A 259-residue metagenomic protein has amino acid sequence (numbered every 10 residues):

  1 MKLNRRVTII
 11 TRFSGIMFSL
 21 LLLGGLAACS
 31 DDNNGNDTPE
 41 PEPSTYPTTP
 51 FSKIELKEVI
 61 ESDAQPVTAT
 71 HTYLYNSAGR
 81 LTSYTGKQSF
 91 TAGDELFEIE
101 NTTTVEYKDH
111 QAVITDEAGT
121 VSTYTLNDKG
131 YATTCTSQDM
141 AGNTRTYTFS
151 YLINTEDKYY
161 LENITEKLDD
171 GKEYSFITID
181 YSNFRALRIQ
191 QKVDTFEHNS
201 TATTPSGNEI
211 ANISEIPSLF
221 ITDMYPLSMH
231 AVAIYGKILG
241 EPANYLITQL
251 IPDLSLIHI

Functional and structural regions predicted by a protein language model:
L3-I16: Bacterial N-terminal signal peptides that target proteins for export
F18-L22: Hydrophobic helical h-region of N-terminal Sec-dependent signal peptides in bacterial secretory/periplasmic proteins
G25-A28: C-terminal motif of bacterial Sec signal peptides marking the signal peptidase cleavage site
D32-I257: Buried hydrophobic residues that stabilize the cores of well-folded domains
